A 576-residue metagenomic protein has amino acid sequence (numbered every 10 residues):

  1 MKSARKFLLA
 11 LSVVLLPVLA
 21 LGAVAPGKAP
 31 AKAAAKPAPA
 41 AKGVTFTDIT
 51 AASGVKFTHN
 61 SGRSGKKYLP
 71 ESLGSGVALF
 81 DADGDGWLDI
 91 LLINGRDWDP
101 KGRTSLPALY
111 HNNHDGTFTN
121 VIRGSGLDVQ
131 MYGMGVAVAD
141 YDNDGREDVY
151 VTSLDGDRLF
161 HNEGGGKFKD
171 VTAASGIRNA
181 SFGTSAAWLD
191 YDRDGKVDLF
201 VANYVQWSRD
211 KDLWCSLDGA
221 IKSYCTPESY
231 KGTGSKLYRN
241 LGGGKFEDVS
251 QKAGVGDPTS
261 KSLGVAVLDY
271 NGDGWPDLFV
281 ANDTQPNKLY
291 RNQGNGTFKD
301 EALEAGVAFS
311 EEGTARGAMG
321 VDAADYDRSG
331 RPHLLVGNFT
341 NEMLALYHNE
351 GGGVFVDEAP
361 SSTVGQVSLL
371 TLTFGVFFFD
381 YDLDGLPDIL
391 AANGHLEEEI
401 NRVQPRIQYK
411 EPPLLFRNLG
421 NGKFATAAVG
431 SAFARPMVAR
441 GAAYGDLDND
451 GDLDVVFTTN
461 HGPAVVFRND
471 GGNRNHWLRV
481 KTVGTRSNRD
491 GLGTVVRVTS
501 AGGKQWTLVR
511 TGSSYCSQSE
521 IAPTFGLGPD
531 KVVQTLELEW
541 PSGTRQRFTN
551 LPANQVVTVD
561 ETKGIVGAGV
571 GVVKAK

Functional and structural regions predicted by a protein language model:
A23-K36, K42-T45, S53, R63 (+2 more regions): Gly/Ser/Thr/Pro-enriched helix-cap/hinge segments flanking short amphipathic alpha-helices
F46-I49, T117-G126, K167-I177, G244-G256 (+3 more regions): Blade-edge beta-strand/turn elements of extracellular beta-propeller and related beta-sheet repeat scaffolds
V55-G76, R103, S125-A137, G176-A187 (+8 more regions): Repeat-based blade/solenoid architectures
G74-G84, H111, Y132-R146, H161 (+9 more regions): Beta-propeller blade termini
W87-N94, D144-S153, L199-N203, D277-N282 (+5 more regions): Hydrophobic beta-strand segments that make up the repeating blades of beta-propeller and related beta-repeat
I93-T104, N203-Y230, A391-Y409: Short, conserved, GDST-rich strand-edge loop motifs in beta-rich repeat architectures
P107-N112, T233-N240, R291, H348-N349 (+1 more regions): Beta-propeller blade signature
I122-Y141, R146, V151-Y191, V201-E228 (+2 more regions): Asp-box/WD-like beta-propeller blade repeats and closely related beta-sheet repeat scaffolds
